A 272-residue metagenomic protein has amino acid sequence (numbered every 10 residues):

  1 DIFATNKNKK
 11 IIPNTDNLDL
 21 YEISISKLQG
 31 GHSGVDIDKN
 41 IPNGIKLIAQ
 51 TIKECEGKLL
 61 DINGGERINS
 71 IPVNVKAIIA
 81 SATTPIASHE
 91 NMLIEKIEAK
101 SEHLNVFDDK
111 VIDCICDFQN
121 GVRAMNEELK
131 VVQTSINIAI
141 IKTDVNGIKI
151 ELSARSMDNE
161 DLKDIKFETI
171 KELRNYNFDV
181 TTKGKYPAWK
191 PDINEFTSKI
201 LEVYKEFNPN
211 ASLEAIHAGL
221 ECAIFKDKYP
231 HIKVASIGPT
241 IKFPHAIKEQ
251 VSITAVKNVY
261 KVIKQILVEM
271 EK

Functional and structural regions predicted by a protein language model:
D1-R155: Midchain, well-structured core segments that form catalytic/ion-binding scaffolds
L28-G31, D179-K183, I241-A246: A short small-residue
K39-L47, E66, S70, N74 (+10 more regions): Conserved active-site and cofactor/substrate-binding residues in soluble primary-metabolism enzymes
N40-C55, K110-M125, K163-K171, N194 (+2 more regions): His/Asp/Glu-rich mid-to-C-terminal helical/loop segments that flank catalytic regions of hydrolases
I45, I52-D61, K185-I232: Active-site-adjacent substrate-binding region of metalloamidase/peptidase-like peptide-processing proteins
T51-C55, A82-T84, I141, E172 (+4 more regions): Change "in soluble alpha/beta enzymes" to "in soluble alpha/beta proteins
Q133-S135, A139-N146, S153, N210-Q265: Zn-dependent metallopeptidase/amidohydrolase metal-coordination segment
T143-E151, R155-K199: C-terminal structural cap/anchor segments
